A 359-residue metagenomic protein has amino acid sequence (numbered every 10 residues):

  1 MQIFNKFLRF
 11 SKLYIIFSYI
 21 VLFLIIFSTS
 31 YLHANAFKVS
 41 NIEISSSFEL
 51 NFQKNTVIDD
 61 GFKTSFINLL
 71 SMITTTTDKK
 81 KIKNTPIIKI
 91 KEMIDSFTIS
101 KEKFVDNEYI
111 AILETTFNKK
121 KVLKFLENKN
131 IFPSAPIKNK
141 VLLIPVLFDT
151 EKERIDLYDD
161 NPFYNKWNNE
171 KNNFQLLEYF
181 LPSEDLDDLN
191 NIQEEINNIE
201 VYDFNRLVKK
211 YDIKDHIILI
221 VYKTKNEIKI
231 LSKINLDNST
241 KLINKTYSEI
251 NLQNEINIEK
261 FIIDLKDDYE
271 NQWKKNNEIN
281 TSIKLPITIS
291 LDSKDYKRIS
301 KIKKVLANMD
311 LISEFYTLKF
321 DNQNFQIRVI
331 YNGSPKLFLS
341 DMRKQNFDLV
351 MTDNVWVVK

Functional and structural regions predicted by a protein language model:
M1-A34: Gram-negative bacterial Sec-dependent N-terminal signal peptides
L32-Q53: Positively charged, aromatic-enriched nucleic acid-contacting surfaces
N35-N41, K119-K121, Y211-N257, V357: Amphipathic beta-strand/beta-sheet edge segments enriched in Tyr/Trp
I42-E49, E102, T116-V122, V146-T150 (+4 more regions): Solvent-exposed coil/turn segments that connect beta secondary-structure elements in extracytoplasmic/periplasmic
N55-M72, E114, K121-A135, N172-L176 (+5 more regions): C-terminal/domain-edge helix-coil "capping" segments
I58-K81, K140-N198, I302-Q326, M342-R343: N-terminal segment of the mature soluble domain
K80-V146, E153-Y158: Signal peptide-directed extracytoplasmic domains
E92-K101, P145, E178-E184, Q193-K233 (+2 more regions): A short, hydrophobic beta-strand-centered structural micro-motif
